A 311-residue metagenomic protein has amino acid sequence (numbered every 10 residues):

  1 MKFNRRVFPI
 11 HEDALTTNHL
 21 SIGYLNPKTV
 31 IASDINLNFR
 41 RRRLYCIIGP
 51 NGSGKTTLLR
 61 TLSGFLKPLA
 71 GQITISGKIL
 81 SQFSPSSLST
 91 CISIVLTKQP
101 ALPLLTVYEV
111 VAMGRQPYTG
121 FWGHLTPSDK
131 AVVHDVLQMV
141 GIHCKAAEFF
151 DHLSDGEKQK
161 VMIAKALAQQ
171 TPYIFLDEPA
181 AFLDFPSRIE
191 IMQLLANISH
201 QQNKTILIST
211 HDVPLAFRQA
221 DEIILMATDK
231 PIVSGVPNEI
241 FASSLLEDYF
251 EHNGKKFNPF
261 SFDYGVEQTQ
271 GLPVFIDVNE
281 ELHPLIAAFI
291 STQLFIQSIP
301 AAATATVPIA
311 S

Functional and structural regions predicted by a protein language model:
F3-T17, S21-D34, R41, C46 (+2 more regions): A short, flexible loop at the N-terminus of ABC-type nucleotide-binding domains that lies
I48-P50: The feature captures the beta-strand-to-loop junction immediately N-terminal to the Walker
S63: Helix-to-loop junction immediately C-terminal to a conserved catalytic motif
G71-I79, L88: Conserved ABC transporter NBD signature motif
P127-K145: Conserved ABC ATPase "signature" region
F149-L153, E157: Conserved ABC ATPase signature
I174-E178: Catalytic Walker B motif of ABC-type/P-loop ATPase nucleotide-binding domains
